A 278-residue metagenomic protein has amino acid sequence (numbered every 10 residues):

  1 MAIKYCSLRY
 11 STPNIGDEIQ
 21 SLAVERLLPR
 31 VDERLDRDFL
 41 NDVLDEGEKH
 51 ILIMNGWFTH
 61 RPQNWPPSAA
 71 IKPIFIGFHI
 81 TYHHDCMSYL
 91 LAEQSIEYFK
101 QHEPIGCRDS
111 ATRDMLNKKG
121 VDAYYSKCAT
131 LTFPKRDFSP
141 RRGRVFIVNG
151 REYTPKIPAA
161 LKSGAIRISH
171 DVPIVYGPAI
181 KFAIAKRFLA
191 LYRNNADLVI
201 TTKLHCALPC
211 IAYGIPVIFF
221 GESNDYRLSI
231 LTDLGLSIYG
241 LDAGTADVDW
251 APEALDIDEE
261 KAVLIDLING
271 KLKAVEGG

Functional and structural regions predicted by a protein language model:
M1-G278: Active-site anion-handling motifs in enzyme catalytic cores
